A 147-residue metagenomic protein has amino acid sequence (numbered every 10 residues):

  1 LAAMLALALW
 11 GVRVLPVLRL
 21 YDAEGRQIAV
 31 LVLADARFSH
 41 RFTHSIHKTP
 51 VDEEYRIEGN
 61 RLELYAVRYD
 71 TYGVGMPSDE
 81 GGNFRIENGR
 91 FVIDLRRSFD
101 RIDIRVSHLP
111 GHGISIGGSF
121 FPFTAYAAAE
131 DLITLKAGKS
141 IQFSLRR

Functional and structural regions predicted by a protein language model:
L1-A2, I28-F38, G59, G81-G82 (+2 more regions): Short N-terminal helix-initiation segments at or just after the protein's N-terminus
L1-V14: Hydrophobic membrane-insertion alpha-helices, especially the h-region of bacterial N-terminal signal peptides
V17, R37, R61, N88-V92 (+1 more regions): A generic structural signal for beta-strand entry/edge sites
L18-D22, H40-H47, Y69-P77, D94-R96 (+2 more regions): Short, solvent-exposed secondary-structure boundary motifs
R19-Y69: N-terminal secretory signal peptides
D52-I93: An acidic-aromatic
P77-R147: Mature, soluble, non-transmembrane domains
